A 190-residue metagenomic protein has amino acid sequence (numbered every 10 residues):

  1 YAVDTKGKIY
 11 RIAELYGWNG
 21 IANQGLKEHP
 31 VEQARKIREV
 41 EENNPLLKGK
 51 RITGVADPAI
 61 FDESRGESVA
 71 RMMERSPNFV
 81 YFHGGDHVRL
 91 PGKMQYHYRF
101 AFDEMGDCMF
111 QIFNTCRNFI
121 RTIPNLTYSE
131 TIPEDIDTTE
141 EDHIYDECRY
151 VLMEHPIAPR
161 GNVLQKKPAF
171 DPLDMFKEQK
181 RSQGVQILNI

Functional and structural regions predicted by a protein language model:
Y1-A2, R149: Short beta-strand scaffold segments in enzyme catalytic cores
T5-D137, A158-P159, V163-A169, D174 (+1 more regions): Mg2+-dependent endonuclease catalytic cores in nucleic-acid-processing enzymes, primarily RNase H-like
T138-L164: Acidic, Mg2+-coordinating catalytic module of metal-dependent nucleases/exonucleases that use a two-metal-ion mechanism
